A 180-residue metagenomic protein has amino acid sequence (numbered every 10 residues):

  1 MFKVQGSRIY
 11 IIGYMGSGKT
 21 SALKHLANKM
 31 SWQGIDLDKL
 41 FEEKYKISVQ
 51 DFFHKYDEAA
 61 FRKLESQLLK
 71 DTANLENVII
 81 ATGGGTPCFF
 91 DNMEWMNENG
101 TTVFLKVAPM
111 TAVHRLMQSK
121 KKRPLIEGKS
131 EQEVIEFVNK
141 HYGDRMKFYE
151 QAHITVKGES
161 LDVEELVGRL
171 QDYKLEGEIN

Functional and structural regions predicted by a protein language model:
F2-V4, K29, G143-N180: NTP-dependent small-molecule kinase module
I11: Hydrophobic anchor at the beta1->P-loop junction of P-loop NTPases
Y14: P-loop (Walker A) phosphate-binding loop of NTP-binding proteins
S17: ATP-binding Walker
T20: Walker A/P-loop
K39-T86, D91-N97, K122: ATP-dependent small-molecule kinase phosphotransfer cores that center on conserved nucleotide phosphate-binding segments
N99-D144: A glycine- and Lys/Arg-enriched "phosphate-lid" helix/loop adjacent to the NTP-binding pocket of small-molecule kinases
